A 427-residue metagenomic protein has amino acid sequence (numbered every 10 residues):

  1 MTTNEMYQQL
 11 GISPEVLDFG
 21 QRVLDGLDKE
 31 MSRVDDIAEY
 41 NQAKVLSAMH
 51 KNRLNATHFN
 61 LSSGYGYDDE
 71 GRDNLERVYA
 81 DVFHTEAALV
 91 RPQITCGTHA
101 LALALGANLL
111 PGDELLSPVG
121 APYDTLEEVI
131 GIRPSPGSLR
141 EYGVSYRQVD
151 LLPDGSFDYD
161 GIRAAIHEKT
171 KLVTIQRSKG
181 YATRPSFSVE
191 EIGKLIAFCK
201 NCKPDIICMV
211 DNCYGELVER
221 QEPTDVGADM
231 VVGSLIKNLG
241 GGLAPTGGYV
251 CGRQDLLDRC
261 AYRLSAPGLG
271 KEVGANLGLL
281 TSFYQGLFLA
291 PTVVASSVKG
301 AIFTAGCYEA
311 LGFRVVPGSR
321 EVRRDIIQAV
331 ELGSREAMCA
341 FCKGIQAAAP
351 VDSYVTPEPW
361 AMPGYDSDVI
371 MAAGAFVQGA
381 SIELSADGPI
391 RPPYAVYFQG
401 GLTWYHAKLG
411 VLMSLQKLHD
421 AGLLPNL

Functional and structural regions predicted by a protein language model:
T2-D28, D35-D36, V45-K51, N55-H58 (+8 more regions): Conserved PLP-enzyme active-site core in the AAT-like
H58, S62-S63, L89-P92, I326-E331: Short glycine-rich or small-residue beta-strand-to-loop segments that form or flank ligand, phosphate, metal/Fe-S
S63-G71: N-terminal small-domain helix-loop-helix segment of the aminotransferase-like
E76: Generic structural marker for isolated residues within well-ordered, non-membrane alpha-helices of soluble domains
E86-Q93, V351-S353: Short, well-structured beta-strand/strand-turn elements
E309-N426: Conserved C-terminal alpha-helix-loop-beta "cap" of PLP-dependent enzymes that closes/shapes the active-site mouth
